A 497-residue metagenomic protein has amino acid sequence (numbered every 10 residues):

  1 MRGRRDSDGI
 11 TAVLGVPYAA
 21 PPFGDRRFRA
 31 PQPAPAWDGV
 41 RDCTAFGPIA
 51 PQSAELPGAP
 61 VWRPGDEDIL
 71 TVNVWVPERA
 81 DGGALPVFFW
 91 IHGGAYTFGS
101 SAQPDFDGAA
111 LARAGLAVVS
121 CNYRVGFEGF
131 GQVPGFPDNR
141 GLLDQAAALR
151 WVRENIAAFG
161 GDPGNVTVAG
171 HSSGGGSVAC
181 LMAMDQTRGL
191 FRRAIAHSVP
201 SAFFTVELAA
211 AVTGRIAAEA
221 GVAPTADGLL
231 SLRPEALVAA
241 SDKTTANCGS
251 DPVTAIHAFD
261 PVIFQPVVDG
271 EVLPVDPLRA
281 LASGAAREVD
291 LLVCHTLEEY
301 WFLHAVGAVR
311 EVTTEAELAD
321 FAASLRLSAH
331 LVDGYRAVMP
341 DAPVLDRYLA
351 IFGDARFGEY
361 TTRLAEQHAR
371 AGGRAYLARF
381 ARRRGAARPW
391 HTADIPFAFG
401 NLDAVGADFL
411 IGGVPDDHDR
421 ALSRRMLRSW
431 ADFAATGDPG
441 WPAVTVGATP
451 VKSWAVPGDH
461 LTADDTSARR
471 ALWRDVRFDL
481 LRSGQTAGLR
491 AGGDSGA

Functional and structural regions predicted by a protein language model:
M1-N139, P163, D260, D408-M426 (+5 more regions): Non-catalytic accessory segments of hydrolases
D8, A12-P35, A305-L325, V444-P450: Short Gly/aromatic-enriched secondary-structure transition segments
T11, E67-L70, L143-A146, R150 (+7 more regions): A structural signal for well-ordered alpha-helical segments within the folded catalytic domains of diverse enzymes
P48, G358-A497: Mobile gating loops/cap/lid regions near enzyme active sites that modulate substrate access
L56-A226, C248, E271-P274, A280-V306: Serine-hydrolase-like catalytic core of hydrolytic proteins
F88, S120, A146-L149, R153 (+13 more regions): Non-transmembrane alpha-helical segments in soluble domains of secreted/periplasmic/extracellular proteins
L208-T245, E315-A319: Helix-rich cap/lid subdomain of alpha/beta-hydrolase
A236-D417, S429: Substrate-gating cap/lid region and adjacent catalytic-acid/histidine neighborhood within extracellular/lumenal
